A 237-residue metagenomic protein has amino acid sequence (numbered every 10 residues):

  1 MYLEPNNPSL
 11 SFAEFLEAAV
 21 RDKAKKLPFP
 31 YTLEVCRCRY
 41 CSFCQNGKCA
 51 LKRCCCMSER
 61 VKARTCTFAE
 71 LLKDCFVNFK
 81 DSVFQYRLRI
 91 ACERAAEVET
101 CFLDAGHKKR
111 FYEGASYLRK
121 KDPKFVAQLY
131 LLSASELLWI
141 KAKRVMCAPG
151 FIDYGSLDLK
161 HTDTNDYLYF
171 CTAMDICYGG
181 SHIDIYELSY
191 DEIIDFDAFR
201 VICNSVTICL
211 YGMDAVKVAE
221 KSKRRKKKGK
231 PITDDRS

Functional and structural regions predicted by a protein language model:
M1-K160, H182-S237: Extended, charge-biased low-complexity segments that typically form long amphipathic alpha-helices/coiled-coils
D163: Short gly/ser-rich anion-binding loops that grip negatively charged ligand groups
D166-Y169: Long, hydrophobic alpha/beta structural blocks
C177-S181: GHKL/Bergerat-fold ATPase module
